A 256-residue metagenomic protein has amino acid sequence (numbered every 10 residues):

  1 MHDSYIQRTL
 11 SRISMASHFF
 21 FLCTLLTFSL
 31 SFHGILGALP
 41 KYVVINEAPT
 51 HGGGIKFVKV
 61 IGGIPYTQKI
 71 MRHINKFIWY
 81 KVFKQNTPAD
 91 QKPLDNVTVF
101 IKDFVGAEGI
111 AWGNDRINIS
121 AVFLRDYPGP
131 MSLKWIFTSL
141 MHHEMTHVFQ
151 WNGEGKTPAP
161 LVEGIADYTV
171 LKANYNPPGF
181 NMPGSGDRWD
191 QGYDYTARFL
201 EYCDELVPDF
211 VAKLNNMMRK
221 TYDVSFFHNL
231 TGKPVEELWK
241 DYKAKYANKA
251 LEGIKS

Functional and structural regions predicted by a protein language model:
M1-L25: Classical eukaryotic N-terminal signal peptides for Sec-dependent ER targeting/secretion, especially the positively
A16-F20, S29-V44, D190-S256: Pan-zinc metallopeptidase signature
T50-L124: Auxiliary, metal-adjacent structural segments of Zn-dependent hydrolase domains
F57-Q68, F123-I136, W151-T157, S185-R188: Second-shell loop/turn segments in exported
W79-T87, T146-G155, V170-Y175, E201-P208 (+3 more regions): Sec-exported extracytoplasmic/periplasmic mature domains
K81-I101, G153-A159, G179-P183, F210-M217: Surface-exposed patches in mature extracellular/periplasmic domains of secreted proteins
Q85, G153-R198: Post-HExxH zinc-binding segment in Zn-dependent metallohydrolases
S139-N152, E163-D167: Active-site recognition of the HExxH zinc-binding catalytic motif
